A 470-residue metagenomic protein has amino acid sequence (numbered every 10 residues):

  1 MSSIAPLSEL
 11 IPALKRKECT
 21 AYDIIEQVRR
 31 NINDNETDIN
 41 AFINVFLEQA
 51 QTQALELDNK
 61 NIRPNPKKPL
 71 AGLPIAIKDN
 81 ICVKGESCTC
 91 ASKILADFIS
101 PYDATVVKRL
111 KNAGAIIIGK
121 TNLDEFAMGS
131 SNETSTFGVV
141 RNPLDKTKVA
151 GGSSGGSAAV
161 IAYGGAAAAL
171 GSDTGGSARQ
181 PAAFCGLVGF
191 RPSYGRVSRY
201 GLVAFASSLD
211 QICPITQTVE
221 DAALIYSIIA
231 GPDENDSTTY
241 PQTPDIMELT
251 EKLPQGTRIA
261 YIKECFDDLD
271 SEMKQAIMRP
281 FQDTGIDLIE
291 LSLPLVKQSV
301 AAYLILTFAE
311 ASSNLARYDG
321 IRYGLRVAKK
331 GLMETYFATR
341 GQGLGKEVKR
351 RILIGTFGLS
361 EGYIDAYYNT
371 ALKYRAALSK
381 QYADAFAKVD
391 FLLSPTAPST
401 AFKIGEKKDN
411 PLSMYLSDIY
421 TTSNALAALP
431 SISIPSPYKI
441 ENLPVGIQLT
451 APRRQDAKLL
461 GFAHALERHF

Functional and structural regions predicted by a protein language model:
M1-T52: An N-terminal boundary/leader segment
A21-E26, L55-D58, M247, L269-S292 (+3 more regions): Acyltransferase
P64-K84, I117-K120, A260, S394-T396: ATP-grasp fold ATP-binding core
P69-V106: Enzymes and membrane/adaptor proteins characterized by extended Gly/Ser/Thr/Asp/Glu-rich, aromatic-dotted
G72, K84, Q211, E234-S312 (+2 more regions): Gly/Ser-rich, acidic/histidine-flanked active-site/gating loops
G72, N112, L288, T307-E310 (+2 more regions): Glycine-rich, small-residue loops and helix-cap segments that act as flexible hinges at active-site edges
D103-A104, K108-I229, A427-P437, L443-G446: Short glycine/serine-rich loop segments
R191-K274, E334-A338, H469-F470: A short helix-breaking turn/cap at a secondary-structure junction
